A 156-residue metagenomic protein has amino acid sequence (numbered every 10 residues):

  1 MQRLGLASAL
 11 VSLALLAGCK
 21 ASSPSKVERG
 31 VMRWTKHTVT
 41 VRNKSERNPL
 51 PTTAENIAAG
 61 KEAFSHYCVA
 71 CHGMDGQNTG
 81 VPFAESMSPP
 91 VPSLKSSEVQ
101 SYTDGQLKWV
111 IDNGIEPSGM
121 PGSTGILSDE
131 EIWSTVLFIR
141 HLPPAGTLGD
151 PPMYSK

Functional and structural regions predicted by a protein language model:
M1-A7: Bacterial N-terminal signal peptides that target proteins for export
L16-G18: C-terminal motif of bacterial Sec signal peptides marking the signal peptidase cleavage site
K20-S22: Bacterial signal peptide processing site
P24-S25, S65, S101-D104, S118-K156: Flexible coil segments in periplasmic/lumen-exposed cytochrome c-class electron-transfer proteins
K26-A63, S155-K156: Electrostatic cytochrome c docking/interface patches
T53-T79, A84, L107: Sequence/structural segment immediately N-terminal to covalent heme-attachment motifs in c-type and related
H72-Q77, D112-N113, R140: Detector for the c-type heme attachment site
E98-V110: Short Fe-S-cluster ligation motifs
